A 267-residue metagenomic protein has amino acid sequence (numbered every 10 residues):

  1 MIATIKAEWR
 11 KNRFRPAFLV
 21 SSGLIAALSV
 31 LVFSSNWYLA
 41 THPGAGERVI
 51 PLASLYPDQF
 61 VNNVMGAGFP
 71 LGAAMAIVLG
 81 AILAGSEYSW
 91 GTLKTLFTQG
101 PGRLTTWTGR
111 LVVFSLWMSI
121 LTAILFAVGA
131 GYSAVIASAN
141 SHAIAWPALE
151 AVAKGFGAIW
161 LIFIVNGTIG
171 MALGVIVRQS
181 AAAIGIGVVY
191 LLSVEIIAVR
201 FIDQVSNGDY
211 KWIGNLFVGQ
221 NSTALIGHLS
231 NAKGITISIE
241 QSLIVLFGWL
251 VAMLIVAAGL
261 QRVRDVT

Functional and structural regions predicted by a protein language model:
M1-A26: Aromatic- and glycine-rich beta-strand/loop motifs that create alpha-glucan
K11, G85, L96-T98, G170 (+1 more regions): Helix-capping/transition residues at the boundaries of transmembrane alpha-helices and the short helical linkers
R15-P16, P101-G102, R178-S180: Short loop-to-helix capping motifs
F18, S22-L83, W107-R178, I196-V205 (+1 more regions): Secretory targeting signals
F18-S21, L93-T95, T106, A182-G185: Alpha-helical transmembrane segments and their helix-entry boundary regions
S22-A26, A183-V194: Central hydrophobic cores of alpha-helical transmembrane segments in multi-pass integral membrane proteins
G80-L104, L111: Transmembrane helix boundary and interhelical loop/hinge segments in multi-pass membrane proteins
I244-T267: Junction motif at the cytosolic side of a transmembrane helix
